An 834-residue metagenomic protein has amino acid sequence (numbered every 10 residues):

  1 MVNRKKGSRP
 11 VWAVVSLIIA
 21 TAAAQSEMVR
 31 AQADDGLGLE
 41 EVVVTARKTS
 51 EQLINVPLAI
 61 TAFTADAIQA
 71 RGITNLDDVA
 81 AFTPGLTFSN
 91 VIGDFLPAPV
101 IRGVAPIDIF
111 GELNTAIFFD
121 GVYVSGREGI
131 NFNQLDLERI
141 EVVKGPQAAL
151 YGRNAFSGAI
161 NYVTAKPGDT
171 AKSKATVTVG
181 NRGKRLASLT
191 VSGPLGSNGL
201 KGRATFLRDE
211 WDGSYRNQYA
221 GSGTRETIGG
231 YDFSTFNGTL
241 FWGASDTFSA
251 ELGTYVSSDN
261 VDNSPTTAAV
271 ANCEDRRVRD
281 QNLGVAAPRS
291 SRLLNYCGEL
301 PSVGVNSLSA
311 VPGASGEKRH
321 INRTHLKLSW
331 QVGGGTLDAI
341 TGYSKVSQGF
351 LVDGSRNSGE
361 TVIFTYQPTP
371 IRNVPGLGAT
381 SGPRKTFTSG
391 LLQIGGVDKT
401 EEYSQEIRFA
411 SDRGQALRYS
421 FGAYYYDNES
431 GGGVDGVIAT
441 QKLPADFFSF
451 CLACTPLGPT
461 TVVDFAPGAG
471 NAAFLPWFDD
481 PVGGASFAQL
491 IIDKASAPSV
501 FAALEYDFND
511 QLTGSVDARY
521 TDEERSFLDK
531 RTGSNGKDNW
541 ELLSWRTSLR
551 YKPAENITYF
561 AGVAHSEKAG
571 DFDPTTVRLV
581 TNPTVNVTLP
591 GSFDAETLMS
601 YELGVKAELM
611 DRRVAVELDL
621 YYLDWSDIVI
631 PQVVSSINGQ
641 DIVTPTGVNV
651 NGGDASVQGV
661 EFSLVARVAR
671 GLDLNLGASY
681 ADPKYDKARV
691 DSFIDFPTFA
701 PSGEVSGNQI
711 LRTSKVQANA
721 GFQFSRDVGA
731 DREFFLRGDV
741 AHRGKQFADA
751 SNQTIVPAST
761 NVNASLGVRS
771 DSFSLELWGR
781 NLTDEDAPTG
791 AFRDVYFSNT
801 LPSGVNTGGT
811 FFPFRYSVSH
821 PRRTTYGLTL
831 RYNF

Functional and structural regions predicted by a protein language model:
M1-I73, D77-A81, T324: N-terminal Sec signal peptide and the immediately downstream disordered periplasmic leader that contains the TonB box
L76-D77, A98-V100, F118, V142 (+3 more regions): N-terminal periplasmic accessory domains that precede and gate Gram-negative outer-membrane beta-barrel machines
D120-P146: Short acidic/polar hinge/loop motifs at secondary-structure boundaries that mediate gating or recognition
K172, V179-W211, Y215-R289, N322-L326 (+6 more regions): Transmembrane beta-barrel wall of Gram-negative outer-membrane proteins
N260, T266-A268, G431, E524 (+7 more regions): Surface-exposed extracellular loop regions of Gram-negative outer-membrane beta-barrel proteins, predominantly
H325-V352, K552, T558-F560, S592-N651 (+4 more regions): Membrane-embedded beta-barrel scaffold of Gram-negative outer-membrane proteins
Y419-S420, D507-Q511, Y622-D624, T646-D749 (+1 more regions): Gram-negative outer-membrane beta-barrel transporters
V437, L443, D624, A741-D749 (+1 more regions): C-terminal beta-signal and adjacent terminal beta-strands/loops of Gram-negative outer-membrane beta-barrel proteins
